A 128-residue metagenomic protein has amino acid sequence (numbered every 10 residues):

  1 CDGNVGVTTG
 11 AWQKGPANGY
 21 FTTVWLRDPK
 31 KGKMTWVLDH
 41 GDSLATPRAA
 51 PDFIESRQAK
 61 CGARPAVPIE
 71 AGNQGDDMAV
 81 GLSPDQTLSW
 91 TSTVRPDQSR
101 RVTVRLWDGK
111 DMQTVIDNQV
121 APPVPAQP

Functional and structural regions predicted by a protein language model:
C1-T22, A66-R95, N118-P128: Surface-exposed, charged secondary-structure patches
N18-F53, R101, R105-V124: Short beta-strand edge/turn micro-motifs at domain boundaries
G41-G75: Pro/Ala/Gly-rich low-complexity, hydrophilic intrinsically disordered segments
